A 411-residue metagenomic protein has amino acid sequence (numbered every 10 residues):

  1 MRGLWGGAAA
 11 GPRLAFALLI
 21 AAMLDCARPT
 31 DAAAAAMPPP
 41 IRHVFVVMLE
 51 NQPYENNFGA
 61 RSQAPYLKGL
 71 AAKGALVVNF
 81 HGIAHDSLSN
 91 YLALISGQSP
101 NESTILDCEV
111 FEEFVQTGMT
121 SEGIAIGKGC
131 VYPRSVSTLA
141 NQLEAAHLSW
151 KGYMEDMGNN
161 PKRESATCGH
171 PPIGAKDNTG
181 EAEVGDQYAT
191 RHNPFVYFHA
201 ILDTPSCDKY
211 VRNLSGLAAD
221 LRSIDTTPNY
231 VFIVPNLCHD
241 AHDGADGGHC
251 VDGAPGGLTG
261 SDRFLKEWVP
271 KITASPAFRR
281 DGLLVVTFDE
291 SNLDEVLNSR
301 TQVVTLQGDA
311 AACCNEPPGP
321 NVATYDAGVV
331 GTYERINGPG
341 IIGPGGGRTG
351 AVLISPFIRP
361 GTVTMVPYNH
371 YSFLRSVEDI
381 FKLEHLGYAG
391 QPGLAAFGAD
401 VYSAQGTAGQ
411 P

Functional and structural regions predicted by a protein language model:
M1-A10: N-terminal secretory signal peptides that target proteins for export/translocation
M1-R2, I20, H147: Intrinsically disordered regions, especially transient/low-confidence alpha-helical propensity segments and coil-helix
G11-D25: Bacterial N-terminal signal peptides
A27-P29: N-terminal signal peptide c-region/cleavage motif recognized by signal peptidases
A33-P411: N-terminal pro-sequences and low-complexity stem/linker regions of secreted or lumenal proteins
